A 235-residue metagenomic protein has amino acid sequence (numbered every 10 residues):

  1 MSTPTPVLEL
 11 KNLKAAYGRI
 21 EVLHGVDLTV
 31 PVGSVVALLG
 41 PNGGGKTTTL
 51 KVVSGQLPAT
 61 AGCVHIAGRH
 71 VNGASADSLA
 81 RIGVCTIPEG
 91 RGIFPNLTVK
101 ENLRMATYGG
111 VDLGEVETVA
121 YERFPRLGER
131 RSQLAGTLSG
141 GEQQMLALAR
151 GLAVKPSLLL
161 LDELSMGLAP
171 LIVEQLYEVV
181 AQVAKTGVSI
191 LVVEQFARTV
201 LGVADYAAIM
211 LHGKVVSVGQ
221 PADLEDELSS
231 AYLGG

Functional and structural regions predicted by a protein language model:
L39-P41: The feature captures the beta-strand-to-loop junction immediately N-terminal to the Walker
S54: Helix-to-loop junction immediately C-terminal to a conserved catalytic motif
G62-H70, I82, E115-E122, S217-G219: Conserved ABC transporter NBD signature motif
L134-L138, E142: Conserved ABC ATPase signature
G151-L152: ABC ATPase C-loop
K155: Conserved catalytic motifs of ABC-family nucleotide-binding domains
